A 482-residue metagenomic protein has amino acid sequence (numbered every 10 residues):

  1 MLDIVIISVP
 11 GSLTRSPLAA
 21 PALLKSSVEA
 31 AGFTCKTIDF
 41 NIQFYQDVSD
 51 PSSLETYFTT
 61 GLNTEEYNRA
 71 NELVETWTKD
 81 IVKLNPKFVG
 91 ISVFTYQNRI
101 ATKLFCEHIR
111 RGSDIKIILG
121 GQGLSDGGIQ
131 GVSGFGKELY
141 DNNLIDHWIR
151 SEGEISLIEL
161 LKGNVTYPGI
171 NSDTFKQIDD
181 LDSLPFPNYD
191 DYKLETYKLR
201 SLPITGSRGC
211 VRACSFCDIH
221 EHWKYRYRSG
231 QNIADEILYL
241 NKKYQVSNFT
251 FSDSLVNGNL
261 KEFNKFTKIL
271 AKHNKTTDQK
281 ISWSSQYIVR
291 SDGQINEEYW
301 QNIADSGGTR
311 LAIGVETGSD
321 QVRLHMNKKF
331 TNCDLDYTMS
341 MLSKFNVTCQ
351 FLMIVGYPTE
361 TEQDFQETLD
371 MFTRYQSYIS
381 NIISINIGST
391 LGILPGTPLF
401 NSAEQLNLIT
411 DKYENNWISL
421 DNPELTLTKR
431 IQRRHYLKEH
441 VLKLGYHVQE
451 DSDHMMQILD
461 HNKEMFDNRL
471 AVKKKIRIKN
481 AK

Functional and structural regions predicted by a protein language model:
L2-Q245: Acidic, low-complexity intrinsically disordered segments
L2-V9, E29-A30, T34, T78 (+4 more regions): Radical SAM enzyme core and accessory elements
V28, H108-I109, S113, L270 (+2 more regions): Hydrophobic positions in alpha-helices of CheY-like receiver
G32-F33, I109-I115, A271-K280, S377-N381: Short helix-capping segments at alpha-helix termini
Q43-S49, L124-G131, R212, N259-K261 (+3 more regions): Flexible glycine/acidic-rich beta-alpha junction loops that bind and position SAM and/or redox cofactors in anaerobic
I118-L119, I149, N171, S284 (+3 more regions): Structural detector of well-ordered beta-strand residues that form the stable sheet scaffold of enzyme domains
E138, Y299, T359-R374: Catalytic cores of alpha/beta
D182-C349, Y357, D370: Radical SAM [4Fe-4S] cluster-binding motif and immediate context
